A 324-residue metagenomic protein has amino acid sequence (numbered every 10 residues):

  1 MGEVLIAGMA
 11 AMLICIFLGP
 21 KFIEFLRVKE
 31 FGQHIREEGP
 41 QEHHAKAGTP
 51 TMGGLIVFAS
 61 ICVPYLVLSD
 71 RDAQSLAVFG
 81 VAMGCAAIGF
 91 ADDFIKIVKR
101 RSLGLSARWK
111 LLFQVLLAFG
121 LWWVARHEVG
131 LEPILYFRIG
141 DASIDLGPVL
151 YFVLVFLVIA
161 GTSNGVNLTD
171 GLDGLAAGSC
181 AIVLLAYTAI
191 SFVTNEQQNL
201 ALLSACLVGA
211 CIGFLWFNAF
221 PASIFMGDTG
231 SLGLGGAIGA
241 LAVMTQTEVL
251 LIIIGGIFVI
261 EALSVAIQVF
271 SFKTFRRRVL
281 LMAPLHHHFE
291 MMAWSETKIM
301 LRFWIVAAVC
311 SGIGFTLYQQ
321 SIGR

Functional and structural regions predicted by a protein language model:
M1-R27, V57-A87, L121-H127, L135-R138 (+1 more regions): Alpha-helical transmembrane segments
F22-H44: Juxtamembrane linker/hinge segments adjacent to transmembrane helices in membrane proteins
R36-T49, R100-F113, H286, M291: Juxtamembrane helix-capping/reentrant segments at transmembrane boundaries
R71-S106, K110-L111: Hydrophobic alpha-helical hairpins/lids featuring a short glycine-rich hinge
K96-S106, Y136-L146, S295: Membrane interface segments of multi-pass transport proteins and intramembrane proteases
I97-V98, E128-G130: Short, well-ordered, mixed-charge alpha-helical segments that flank or form enzyme active sites
W109-W123: Carboxylate/His-rich catalytic cores and anion/metal-binding grooves
